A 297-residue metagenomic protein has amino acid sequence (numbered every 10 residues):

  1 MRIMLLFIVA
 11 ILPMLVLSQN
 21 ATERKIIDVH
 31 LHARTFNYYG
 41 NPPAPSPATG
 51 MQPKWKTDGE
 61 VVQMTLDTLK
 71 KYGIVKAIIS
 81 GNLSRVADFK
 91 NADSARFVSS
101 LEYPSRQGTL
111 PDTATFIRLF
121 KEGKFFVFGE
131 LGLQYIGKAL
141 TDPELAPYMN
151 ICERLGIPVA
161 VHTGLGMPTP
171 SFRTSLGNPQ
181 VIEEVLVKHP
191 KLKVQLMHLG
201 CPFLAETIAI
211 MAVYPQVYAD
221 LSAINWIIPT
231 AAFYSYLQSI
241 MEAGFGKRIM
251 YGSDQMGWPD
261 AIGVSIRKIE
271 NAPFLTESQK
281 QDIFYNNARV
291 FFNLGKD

Functional and structural regions predicted by a protein language model:
R2-I3, S18-R34, Y38-Y39, P47-K76 (+2 more regions): Mid-to-C-terminal alpha-helical segments outside catalytic/metal-binding sites
L5-M14: Bacterial N-terminal signal peptides
I27-L31, A77-I79, V98-L101, V127-G129 (+4 more regions): Hydrophobic faces of well-ordered beta-strands that scaffold small-molecule active sites in alpha/beta enzyme cores
R34-F36, S84-A87, R106, Q134-I136 (+4 more regions): Active-site environment of divalent metal-dependent phosphoester hydrolases
L83-M167, S171-R173: Active-site gating/metal-coordination segments in enzymes
V86-N91, T109-R118, L140-D142, P170-V187 (+2 more regions): Distinct, well-ordered alpha-helical segments
K124-V127, R154-P158, K188-L192, V213-Y218 (+1 more regions): Glycine-enriched alpha-helix->loop->beta-strand junction motifs that scaffold or abut catalytic
K193-Q195, G200-D297: H/E-rich (His + Asp/Glu) clusters that bind or coordinate divalent metals
